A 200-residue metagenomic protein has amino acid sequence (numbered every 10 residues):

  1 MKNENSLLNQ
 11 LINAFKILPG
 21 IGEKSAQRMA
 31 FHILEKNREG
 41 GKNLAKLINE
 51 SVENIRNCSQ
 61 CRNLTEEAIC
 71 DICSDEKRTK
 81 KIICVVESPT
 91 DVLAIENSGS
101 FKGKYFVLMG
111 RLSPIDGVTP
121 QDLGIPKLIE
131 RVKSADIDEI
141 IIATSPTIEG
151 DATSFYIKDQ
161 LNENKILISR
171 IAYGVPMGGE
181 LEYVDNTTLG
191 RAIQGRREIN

Functional and structural regions predicted by a protein language model:
K2-L8, I17, Q27-V92, E198: Cys/His-rich Zn2+-binding cysteine-cluster or related metal-binding knuckle/ribbon modules and their
N9-N13, Q27-F31, K42, K46 (+7 more regions): Solvent-exposed alpha-helical segments within well-ordered globular domains of core cellular machineries
Q10, R131-N200: Long C-terminal interaction/binding lobes of large macromolecular proteins
A14, L18, K36, S51-N54 (+10 more regions): Conserved, well-folded catalytic cores of nucleic-acid-processing and energy-transducing macromolecular machines
A14, N57, I69, D91 (+5 more regions): Glycine-rich, flexible loop/turn motifs
P19, R38, S51, N63 (+3 more regions): Conserved phosphate/pyrophosphate-binding and hydrolysis machinery centered on Walker-type P-loop NTPases, extending
A26, D75-I141: Extended interfacial segments that mediate partner engagement and assembly in macromolecular machines
